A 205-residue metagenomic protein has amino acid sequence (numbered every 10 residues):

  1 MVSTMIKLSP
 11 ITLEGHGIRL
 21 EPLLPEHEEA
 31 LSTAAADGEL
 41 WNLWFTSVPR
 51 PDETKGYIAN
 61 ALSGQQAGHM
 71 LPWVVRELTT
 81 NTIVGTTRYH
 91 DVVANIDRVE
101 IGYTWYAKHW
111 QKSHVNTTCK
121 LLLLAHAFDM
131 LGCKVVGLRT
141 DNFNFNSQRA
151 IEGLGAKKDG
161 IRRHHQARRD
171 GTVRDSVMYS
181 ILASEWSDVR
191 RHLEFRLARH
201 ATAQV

Functional and structural regions predicted by a protein language model:
M1-V115, H126, M130, D170-V205: GNAT-family acyltransferases
A107-L121, K134-V135, F143-Q148: Conserved glycine-rich acetyl-CoA-binding loop
D129-R139: Conserved GNAT acetyl-CoA-binding A-motif
R139, K157-G171: Conserved catalytic-core motifs of GNAT/GCN5-like acyltransferases
N144-G160: Conserved active-site alpha-helix within GNAT-family acetyltransferase domains
